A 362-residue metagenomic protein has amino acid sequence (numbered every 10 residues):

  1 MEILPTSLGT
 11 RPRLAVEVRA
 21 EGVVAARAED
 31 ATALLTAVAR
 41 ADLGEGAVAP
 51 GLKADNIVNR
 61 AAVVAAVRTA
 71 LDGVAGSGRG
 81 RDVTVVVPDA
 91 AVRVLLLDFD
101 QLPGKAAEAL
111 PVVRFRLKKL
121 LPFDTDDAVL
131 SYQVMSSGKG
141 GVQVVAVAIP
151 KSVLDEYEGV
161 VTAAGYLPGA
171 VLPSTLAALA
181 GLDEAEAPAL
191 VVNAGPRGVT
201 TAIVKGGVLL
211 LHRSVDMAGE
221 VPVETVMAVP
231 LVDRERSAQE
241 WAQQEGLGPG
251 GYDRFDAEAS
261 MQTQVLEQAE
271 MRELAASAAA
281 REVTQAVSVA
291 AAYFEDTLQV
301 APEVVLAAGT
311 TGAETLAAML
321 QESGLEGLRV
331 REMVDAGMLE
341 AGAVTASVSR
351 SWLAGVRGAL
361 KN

Functional and structural regions predicted by a protein language model:
M1-N362: Hydrophobic/aromatic-enriched cytosolic interaction surfaces used to assemble or bind macromolecules
